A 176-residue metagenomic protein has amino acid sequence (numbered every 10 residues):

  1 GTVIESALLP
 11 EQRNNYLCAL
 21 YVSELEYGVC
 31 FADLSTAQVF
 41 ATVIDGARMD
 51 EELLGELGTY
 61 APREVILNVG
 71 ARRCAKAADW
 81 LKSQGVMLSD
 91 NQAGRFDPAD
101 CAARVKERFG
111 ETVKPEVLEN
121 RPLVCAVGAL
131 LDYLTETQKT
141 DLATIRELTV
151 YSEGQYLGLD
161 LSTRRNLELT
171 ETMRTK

Functional and structural regions predicted by a protein language model:
G1-K176: Charged catalytic and DNA/RNA-contacting regions of genome-maintenance and nucleic-acid-processing enzymes
